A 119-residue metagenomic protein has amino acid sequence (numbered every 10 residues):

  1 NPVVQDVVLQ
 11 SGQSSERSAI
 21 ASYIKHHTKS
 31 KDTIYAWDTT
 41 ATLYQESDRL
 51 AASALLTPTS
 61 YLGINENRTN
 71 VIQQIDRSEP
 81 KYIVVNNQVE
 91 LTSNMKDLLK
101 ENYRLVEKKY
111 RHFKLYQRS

Functional and structural regions predicted by a protein language model:
N1-V7: Alpha-helical transmembrane signal-anchor/signal-peptide segments
V7-L62, V71-L91: Short periplasmic/luminal acceptor-recognition loop of GT-C membrane glycosyltransferases, typified by
N65-E66: Short gly/ser/thr-rich secondary-structure transition/capping motifs
Q73, K81-S119: Aromatic/acidic, Gly/Pro-rich catalytic loop(s) in extracytoplasmic/lumenal soluble domains of multi-pass membrane
